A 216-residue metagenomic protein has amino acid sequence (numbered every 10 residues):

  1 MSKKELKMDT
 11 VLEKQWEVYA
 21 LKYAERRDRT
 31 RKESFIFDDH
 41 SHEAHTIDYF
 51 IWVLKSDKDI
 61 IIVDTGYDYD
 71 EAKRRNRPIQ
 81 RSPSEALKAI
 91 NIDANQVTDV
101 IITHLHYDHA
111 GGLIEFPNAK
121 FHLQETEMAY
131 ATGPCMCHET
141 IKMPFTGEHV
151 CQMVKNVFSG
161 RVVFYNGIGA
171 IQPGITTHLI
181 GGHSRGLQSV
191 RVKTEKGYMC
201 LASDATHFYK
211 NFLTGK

Functional and structural regions predicted by a protein language model:
S2-I60, Y67-Y69: Zn-dependent metallo-beta-lactamase
L6-V11, R81-I92, Q96, T126-L179: Metallo-beta-lactamase
V18, L54, D64, V97 (+5 more regions): Divalent metal-coordination and catalytic microenvironments
Y23-A24, T65-D68, L105, E127 (+2 more regions): Active-site metal-binding loops of divalent metal-dependent hydrolases
D28-R31, D70-A72, Y130-G133, F208-L213: Short acidic/His/Gly/Ser-rich catalytic and metal-binding motifs that mark active-site loops of diverse hydrolases
I61-V63, I101, M199-L201: Residue-level marker for buried hydrophobic side chains located in beta-strands that build the well-ordered beta-sheet
R77-L123: Active-site metal-binding motif and surrounding structural segment of the metallo-beta-lactamase
C137-I141, F145, Q152-M153, I168-A170 (+2 more regions): Metallo-beta-lactamase
